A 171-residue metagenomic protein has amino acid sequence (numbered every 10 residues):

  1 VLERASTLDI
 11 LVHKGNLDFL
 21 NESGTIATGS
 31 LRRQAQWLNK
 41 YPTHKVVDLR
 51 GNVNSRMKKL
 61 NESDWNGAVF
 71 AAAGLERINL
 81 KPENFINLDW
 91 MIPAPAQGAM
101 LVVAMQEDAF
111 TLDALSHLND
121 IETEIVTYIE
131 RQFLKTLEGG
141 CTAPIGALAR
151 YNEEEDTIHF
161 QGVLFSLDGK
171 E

Functional and structural regions predicted by a protein language model:
V1-T43: A conserved helix-loop-strand patch within extracytoplasmic ligand-binding domains of the periplasmic binding
Q34, N39-E171: Small-molecule-sensing regulatory modules
